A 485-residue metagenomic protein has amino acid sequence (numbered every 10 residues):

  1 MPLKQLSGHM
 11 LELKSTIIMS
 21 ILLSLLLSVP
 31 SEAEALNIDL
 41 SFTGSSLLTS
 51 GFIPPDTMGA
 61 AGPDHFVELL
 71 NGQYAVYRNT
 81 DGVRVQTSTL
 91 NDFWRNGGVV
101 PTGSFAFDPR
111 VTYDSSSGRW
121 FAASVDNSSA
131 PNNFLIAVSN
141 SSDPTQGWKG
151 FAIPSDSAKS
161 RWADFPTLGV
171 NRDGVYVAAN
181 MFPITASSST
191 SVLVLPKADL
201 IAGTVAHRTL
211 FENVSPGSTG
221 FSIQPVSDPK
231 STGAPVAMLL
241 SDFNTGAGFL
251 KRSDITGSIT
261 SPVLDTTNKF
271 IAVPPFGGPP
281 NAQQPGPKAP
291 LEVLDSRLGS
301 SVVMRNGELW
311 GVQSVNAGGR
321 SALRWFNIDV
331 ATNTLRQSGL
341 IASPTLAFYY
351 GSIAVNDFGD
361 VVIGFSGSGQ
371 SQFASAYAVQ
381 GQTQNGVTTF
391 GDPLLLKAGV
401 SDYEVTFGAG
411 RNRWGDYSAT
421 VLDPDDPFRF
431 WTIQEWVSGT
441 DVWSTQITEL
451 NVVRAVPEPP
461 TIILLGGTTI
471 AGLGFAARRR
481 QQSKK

Functional and structural regions predicted by a protein language model:
P2-I18, P460: Bacterial N-terminal signal peptides that target proteins for export
K4, G8, I223, A282-Q283 (+1 more regions): Intrinsically disordered, low-complexity regions enriched in polar/acidic and amide residues
S7, S28, A455-P457: Detector for intrinsically disordered, low-structure N-terminal pre-sequences
T16-S28: Bacterial N-terminal signal peptides
L27-E32, A477: Bacterial Sec-dependent signal peptides at the C-terminal "C-region" and cleavage site
A33-A455: C-terminal PAP-associated
E458-A476: A short, hydrophobic C-terminal helix/tail in secreted or cell-surface proteins
G474-K485: C-terminal membrane-anchoring or membrane-association module
